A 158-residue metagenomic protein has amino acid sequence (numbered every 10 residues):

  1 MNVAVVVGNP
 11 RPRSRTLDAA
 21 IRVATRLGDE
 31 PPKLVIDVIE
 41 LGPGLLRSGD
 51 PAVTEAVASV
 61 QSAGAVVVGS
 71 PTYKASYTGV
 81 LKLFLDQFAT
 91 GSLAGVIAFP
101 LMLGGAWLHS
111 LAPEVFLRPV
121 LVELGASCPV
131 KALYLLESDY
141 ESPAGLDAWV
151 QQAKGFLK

Functional and structural regions predicted by a protein language model:
M1-A89, Q151-K158: N-terminal beta1-alpha1-beta2 submodule of the flavodoxin-like/Rossmannoid cofactor-binding fold
R11-P12, Y73, G105-L108, E141: Glycine-/small-residue-rich active-site loops that bind phosphorylated ligands and cofactors
S14-D18, A98, L103-E114: Rossmann-like NAD(P)(H) cofactor-binding subdomain of soluble oxidoreductases
L83-F84, A112, L117: Conserved catalytic-core segment of NTP-binding enzymes
Q87-M102, E123-Y134: Short, acidic/small-residue loops that bind anionic groups at enzyme active sites
A106-L108, V120, L124: Mid-bilayer segments of alpha-helical transmembrane spans in multi-pass integral membrane proteins that mediate
C128-K158: Glycine-rich phosphate/pyrophosphate-binding loop and the adjoining helix
